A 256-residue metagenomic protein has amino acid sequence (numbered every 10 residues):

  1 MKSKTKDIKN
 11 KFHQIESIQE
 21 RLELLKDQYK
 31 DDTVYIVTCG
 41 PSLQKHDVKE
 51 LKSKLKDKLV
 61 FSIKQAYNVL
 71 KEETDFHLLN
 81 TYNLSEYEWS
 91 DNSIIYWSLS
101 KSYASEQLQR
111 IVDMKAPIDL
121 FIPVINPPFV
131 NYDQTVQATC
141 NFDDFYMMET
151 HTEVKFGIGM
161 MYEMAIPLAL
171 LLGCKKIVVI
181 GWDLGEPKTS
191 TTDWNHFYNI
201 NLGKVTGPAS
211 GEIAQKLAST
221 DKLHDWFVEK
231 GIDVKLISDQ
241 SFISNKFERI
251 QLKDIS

Functional and structural regions predicted by a protein language model:
M1-S256: Metal-ion/cofactor- or nucleotide/acyl-coenzyme-handling active-site neighborhoods
